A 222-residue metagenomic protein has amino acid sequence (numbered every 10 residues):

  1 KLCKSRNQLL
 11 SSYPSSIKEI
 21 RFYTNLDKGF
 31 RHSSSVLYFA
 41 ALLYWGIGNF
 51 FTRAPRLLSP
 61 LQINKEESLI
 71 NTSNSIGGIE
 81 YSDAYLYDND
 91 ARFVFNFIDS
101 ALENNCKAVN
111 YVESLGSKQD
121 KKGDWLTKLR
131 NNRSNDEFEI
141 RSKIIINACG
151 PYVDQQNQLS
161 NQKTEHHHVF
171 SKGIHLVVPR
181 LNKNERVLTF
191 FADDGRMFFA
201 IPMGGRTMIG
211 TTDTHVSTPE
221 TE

Functional and structural regions predicted by a protein language model:
K1-E67: Dinucleotide-binding Rossmann-like beta1-alpha1 core, especially the glycine-rich loop that anchors the ADP
Q8-L10, R92-N96, K163: Internal alpha-helical scaffold of NAD(P)-dependent oxidoreductase catalytic cores
S16-E19, G116, E139-K143, N147-E222: Active-site substrate-recognition segment that forms the wall of the catalytic cavity or substrate channel
N64-N104, L126, E139-I140, T212-T221: Helix-loop-beta segment of a Rossmann-like dinucleotide-binding subdomain
N110-L126: A conserved short coil-to-beta-strand element within the FAD-binding core of flavoproteins
S114, K128-E139: A structured beta-alpha segment of the ubiquitous adenosine-cofactor-binding alpha/beta core
